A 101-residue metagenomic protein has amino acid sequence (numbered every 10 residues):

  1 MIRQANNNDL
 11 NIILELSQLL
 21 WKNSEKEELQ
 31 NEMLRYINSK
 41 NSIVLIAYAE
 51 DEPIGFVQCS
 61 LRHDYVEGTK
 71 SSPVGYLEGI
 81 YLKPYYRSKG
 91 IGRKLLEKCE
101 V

Functional and structural regions predicted by a protein language model:
M1-I13: A short beta-loop-alpha structural element at the N-terminal edge of CoA-dependent acyl/N-acetyltransferase catalytic
L14-E28, Y65: Helix-loop element at the rim of GNAT/NAT acetyltransferase active sites that forms part of the acceptor-substrate
S24-E28, S72, G90: Alpha-helix N-cap and coil->helix boundary residues
E25-V44, Y48, Q58: Active-site rim helix/loop that mediates acceptor-substrate recognition in acyltransferases
I46, E52-L61, Y76, Y81: Conserved beta-strand in the GNAT
D64-L77, R87: A conserved beta-turn-beta hairpin within the catalytic core of GNAT-like acetyltransferases that forms part
Y86, G90-K98: Conserved acetyl-CoA pyrophosphate-binding loop and the N-cap/start of the following alpha-helix in GNAT-like
